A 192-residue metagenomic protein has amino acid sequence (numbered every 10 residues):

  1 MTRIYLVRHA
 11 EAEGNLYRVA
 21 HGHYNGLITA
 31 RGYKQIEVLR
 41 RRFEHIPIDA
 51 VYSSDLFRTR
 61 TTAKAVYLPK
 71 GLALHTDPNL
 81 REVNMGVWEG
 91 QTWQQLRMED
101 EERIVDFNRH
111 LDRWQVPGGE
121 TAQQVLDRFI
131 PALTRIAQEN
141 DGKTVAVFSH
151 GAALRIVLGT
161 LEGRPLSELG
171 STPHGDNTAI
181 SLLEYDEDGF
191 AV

Functional and structural regions predicted by a protein language model:
I4, K143-G151: Generic beta-sheet signal
V7, E11-L72, T76: Active-site-proximal alpha-helix that buttresses catalytic centers in soluble enzyme cores
E44-P47, I136-K143: Glycine-rich phosphate-binding loop signature in dinucleotide/nucleotide-binding domains
S53-S54, D127, F148-S149: Short beta-strand scaffold positions
A65, I156-T160: Active-site signature of alpha/beta-hydrolase-fold catalytic machinery across serine- and Asp/Cys-nucleophile hydrolases
P69-I130, E184: Phosphate-handling substructures
G151-R155, D186: GST superfamily/GST-like fold recognition
P165-G189: Domain-level recognition of soluble alpha/beta enzyme cores, biased toward histidine phosphatases/phosphomutases
